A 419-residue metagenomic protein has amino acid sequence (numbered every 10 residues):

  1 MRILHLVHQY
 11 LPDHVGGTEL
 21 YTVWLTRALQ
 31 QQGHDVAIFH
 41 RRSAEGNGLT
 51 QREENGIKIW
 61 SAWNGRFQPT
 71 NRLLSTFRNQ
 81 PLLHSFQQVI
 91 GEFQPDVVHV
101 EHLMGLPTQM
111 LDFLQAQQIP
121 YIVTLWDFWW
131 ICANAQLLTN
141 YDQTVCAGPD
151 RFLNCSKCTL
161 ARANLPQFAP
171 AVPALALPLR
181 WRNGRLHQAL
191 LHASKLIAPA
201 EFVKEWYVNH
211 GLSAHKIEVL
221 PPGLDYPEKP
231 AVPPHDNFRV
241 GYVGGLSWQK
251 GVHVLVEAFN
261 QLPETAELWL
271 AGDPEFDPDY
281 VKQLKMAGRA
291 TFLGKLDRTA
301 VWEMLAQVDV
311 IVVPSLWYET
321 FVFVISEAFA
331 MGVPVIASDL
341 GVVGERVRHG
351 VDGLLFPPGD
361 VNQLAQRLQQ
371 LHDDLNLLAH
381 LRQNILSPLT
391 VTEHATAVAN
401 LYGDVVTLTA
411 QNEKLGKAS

Functional and structural regions predicted by a protein language model:
M1-Q51, K58, Q117-P120, N260: N-terminal subdomain of nucleotide-sugar transferases
L20, F238, G245-Q261: A conserved mid-protein helix/loop that constitutes part of the nucleotide-sugar donor-binding site
Q51-R52, N209, W269-L293, A300: Short, structured helix-loop element that forms part of the nucleotide-activated donor/catalytic region
Q167-K216: A short, active-site helix/loop in glycosyltransferases that binds the activated sugar's phosphate group
W302, T320, I325-A330, G344-E345 (+1 more regions): Short alpha-helical segment that forms part of, or immediately flanks, the ligand-binding pocket in carbohydrate-active
V310-V313, I325, P334-A337: Short hydrophobic beta-strand element within catalytic cores of glycosyltransferases and related nucleotide-activated
H349-G350, L354-V361, Q369-L375: Conserved acidic donor-binding segment of nucleotide-sugar-dependent glycosyltransferases
N376-T407: A charged, aromatic-enriched C-terminal amphipathic alpha-helix characteristic of glycosyltransferases across folds
